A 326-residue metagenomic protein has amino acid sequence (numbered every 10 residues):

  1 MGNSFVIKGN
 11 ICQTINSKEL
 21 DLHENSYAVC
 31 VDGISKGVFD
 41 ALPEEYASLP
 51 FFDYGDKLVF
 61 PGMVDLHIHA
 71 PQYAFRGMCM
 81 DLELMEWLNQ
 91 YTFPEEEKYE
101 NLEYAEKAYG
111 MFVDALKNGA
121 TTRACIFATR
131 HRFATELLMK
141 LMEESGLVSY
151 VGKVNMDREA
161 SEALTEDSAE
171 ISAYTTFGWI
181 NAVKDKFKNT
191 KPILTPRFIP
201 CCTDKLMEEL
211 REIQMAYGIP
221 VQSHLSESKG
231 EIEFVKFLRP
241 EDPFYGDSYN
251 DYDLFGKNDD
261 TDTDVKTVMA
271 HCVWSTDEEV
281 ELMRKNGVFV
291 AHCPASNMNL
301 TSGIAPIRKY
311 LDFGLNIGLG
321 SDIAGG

Functional and structural regions predicted by a protein language model:
M1-Y46: N-terminal metal-binding scaffold of metallo-dependent hydrolase/deaminase domains
G2-G9, E44-W87, G110, K117-N118: Replace "His-x-His-based motif
N10, A28, G33, D56 (+10 more regions): Divalent metal-coordination and catalytic microenvironments
G62-V64, V221-Q222, I317-L319: Residue-level marker for buried hydrophobic side chains located in beta-strands that build the well-ordered beta-sheet
R76-L147, S172-K186: Alpha-helical scaffold segments that flank or form the walls of functional sites
R123-A128, I193-P196, T267-A270, A291-C293: Short catalytic-loop micro-motif centered on adjacent basic/acidic residues
E136-C272: Metal-coordinating catalytic core of metallo-dependent amide/deamination hydrolases
K257-G326: Active-site-adjacent C-terminal substructures of enzyme catalytic domains
